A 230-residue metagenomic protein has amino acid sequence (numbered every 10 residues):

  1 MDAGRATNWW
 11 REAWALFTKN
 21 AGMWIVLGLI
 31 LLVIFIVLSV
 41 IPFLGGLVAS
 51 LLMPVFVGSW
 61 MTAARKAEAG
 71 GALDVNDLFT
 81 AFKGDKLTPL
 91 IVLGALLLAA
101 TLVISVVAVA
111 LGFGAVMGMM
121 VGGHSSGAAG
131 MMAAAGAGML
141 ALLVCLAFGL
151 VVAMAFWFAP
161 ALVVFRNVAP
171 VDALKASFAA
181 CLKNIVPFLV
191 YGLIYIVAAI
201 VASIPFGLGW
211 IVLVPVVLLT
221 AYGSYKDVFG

Functional and structural regions predicted by a protein language model:
M1-G22, M53-V106, F113-A133, A153-V186 (+1 more regions): Membrane-interface segments at transmembrane-helix boundaries
I25: Cytochrome P450 catalytic-core helices
L29-V33, A95-A99, V144, L193-V197: Hydrophobic residues within alpha-helical transmembrane segments of multi-pass solute transporters/permease subunits
I34-V57, L102-L150, A199-Y222: Membrane-helix interface segments in multi-pass membrane proteins
F188-G192: Conserved active-site loop/cleft motifs that coordinate metal ions or position small ligands
